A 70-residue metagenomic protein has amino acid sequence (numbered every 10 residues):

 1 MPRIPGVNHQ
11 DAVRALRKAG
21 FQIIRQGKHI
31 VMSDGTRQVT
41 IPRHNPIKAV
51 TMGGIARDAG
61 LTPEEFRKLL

Functional and structural regions predicted by a protein language model:
M1, A19, Q38-V39, P63-L70: Ribonuclease/tRNase effector modules and their secretory precursors
P2-A19: Polyanion-binding surface elements
N8-D11, H44-L70: C-terminal structural segments of small proteins and small subunits
K18, Q22-G53, R57-D58: A short, structured beta-strand/loop element
